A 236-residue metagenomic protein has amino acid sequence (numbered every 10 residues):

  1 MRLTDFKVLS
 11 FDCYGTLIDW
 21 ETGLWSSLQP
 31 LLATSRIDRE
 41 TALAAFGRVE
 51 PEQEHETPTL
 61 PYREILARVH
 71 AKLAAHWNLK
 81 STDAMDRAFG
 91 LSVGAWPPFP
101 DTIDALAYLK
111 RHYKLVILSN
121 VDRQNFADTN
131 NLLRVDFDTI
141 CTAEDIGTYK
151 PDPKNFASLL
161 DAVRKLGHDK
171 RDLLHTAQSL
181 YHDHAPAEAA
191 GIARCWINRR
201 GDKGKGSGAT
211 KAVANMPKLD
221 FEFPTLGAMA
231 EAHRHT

Functional and structural regions predicted by a protein language model:
M1-F6, E21, S81, A107 (+1 more regions): Asp-based, Mg2+/Mn2+-dependent phosphohydrolase catalytic module
R2-P100, R111: N-terminal helical cap/lid subdomain that shapes the substrate entry/recognition surface in HAD-like hydrolases
T102-A105: Alpha-helical packing segments of well-folded alpha/beta enzyme cores
